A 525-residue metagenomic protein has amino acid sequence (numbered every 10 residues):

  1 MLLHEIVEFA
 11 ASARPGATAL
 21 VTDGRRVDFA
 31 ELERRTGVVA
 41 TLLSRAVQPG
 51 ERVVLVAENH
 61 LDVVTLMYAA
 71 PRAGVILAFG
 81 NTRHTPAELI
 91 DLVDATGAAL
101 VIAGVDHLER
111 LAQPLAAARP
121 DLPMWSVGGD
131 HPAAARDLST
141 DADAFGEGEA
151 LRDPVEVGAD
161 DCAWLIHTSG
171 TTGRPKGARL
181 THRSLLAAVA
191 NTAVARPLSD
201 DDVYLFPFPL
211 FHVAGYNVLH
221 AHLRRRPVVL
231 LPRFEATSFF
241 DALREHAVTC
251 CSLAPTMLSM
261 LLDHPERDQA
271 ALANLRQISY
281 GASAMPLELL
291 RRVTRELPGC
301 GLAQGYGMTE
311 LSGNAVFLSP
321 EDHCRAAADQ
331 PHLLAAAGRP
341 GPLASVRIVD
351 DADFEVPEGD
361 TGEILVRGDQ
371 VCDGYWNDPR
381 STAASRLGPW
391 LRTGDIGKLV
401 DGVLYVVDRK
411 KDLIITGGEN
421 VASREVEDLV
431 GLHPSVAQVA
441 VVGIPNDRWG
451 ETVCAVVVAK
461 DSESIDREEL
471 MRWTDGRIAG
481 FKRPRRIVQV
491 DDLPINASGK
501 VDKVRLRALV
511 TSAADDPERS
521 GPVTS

Functional and structural regions predicted by a protein language model:
P15, H131, E147-H167, R174 (+2 more regions): Conserved pre-ATP/AMP-binding loop-to-beta segment of ANL
R25, A40-A87, N420, P434: Conserved AMP-binding/adenylate-forming
D28-E31, E156, A163-A187: Conserved AMP-binding A3 loop
E33-T41, A159, A178-S199, P207-F211 (+2 more regions): Conserved structural elements of the adenylate-forming
L42-R45, R72-D143, E463: Structural core segment of the AMP-binding/adenylate-forming
V63, H84, V101-A103, C251 (+5 more regions): AMP-binding/adenylate-forming catalytic core of the ANL superfamily
L186-V203, F211-T249, H264: Conserved AMP-binding/adenylation subdomain of ANL enzymes
L223, V248-S252, H264-H332, S345: Gly/Ser/Thr-rich phosphate-binding loop
